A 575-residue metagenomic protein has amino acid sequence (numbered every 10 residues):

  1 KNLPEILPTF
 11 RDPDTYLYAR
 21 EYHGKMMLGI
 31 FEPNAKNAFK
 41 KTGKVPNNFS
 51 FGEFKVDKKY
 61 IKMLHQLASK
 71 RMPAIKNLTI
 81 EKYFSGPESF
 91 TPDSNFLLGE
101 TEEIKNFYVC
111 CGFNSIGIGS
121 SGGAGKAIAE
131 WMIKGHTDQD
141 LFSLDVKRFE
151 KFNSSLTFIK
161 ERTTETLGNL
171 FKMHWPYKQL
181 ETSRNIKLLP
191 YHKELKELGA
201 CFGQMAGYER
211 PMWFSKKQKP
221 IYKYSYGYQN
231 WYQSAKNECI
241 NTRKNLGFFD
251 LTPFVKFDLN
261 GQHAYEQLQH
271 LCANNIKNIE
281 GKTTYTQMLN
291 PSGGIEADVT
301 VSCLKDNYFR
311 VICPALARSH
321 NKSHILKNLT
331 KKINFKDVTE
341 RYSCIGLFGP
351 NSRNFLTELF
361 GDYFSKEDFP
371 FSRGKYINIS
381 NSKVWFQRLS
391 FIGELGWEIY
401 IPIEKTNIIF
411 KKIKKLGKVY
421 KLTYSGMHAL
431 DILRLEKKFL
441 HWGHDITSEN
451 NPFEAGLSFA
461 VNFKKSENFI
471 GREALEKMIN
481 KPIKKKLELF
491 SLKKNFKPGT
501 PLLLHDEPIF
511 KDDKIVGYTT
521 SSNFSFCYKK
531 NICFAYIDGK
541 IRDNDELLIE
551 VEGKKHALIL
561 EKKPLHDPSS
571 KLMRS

Functional and structural regions predicted by a protein language model:
K1-N37, K58-K59, K70-R71: Mid-domain catalytic core of redox enzymes that form a hydrophobic substrate pocket/lid adjacent to a catalytic redox
L7-R11, L17-Y18, T79, S85-S89 (+3 more regions): Short Gly/Pro-enriched turn/cap motifs at secondary-structure boundaries
D14, H23, A38, N47 (+1 more regions): C-terminal catalytic lobe of FAD-dependent flavoproteins
L17-R20, L97-E100, V301, F386-Q387: Short, surface-exposed beta-strand/loop micro-motifs that present aromatic residues
Y22, F31-P33, T101, L389 (+1 more regions): Generic beta-structure capping elements
H23-M26, F31-A35, P87, N114 (+3 more regions): Glycine-rich beta-alpha junction loops
N34, S115, N523-C527: A short acidic/small-residue loop/turn micro-motif
Q139-D140, D145-S575: Glycine/proline-enriched, intrinsically flexible loops and inter-domain linkers
